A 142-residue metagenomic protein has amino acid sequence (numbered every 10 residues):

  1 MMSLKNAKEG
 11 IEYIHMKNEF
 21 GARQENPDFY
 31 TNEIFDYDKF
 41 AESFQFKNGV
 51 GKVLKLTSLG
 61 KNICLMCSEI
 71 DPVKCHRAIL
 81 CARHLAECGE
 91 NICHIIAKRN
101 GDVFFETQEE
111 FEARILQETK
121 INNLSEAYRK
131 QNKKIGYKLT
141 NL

Functional and structural regions predicted by a protein language model:
M1-L142: Residues lining hydrophobic/aromatic ligand-binding pockets adjacent to catalytic sites
